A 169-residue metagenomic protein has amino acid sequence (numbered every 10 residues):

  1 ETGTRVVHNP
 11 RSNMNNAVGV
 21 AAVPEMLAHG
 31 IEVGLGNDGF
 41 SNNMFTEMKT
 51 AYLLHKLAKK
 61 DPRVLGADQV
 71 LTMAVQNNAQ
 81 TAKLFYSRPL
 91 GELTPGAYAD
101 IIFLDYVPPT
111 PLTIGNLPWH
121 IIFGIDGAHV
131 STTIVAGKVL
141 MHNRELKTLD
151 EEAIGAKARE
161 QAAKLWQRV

Functional and structural regions predicted by a protein language model:
E1-M14, V23: Acidic, glycine-rich loop-and-beta core segments that form the ion-binding/anion-interacting portion of active sites
G3, E32, V130: Conserved catalytic motifs of the protein kinase core domain
R5, G34, I134: Conserved beta-strand segments that form the floor/walls of ligand-binding pockets within enzyme and binding domains
N9, A51-L53, A136: Generic beta-structure capping elements
P10-N16, G36-S41: Glycine-rich phosphate/pyrophosphate-binding beta-alpha loops
A22-P108, I125: His/Asp/Glu-enriched, well-ordered alpha-helical/loop segment that forms or immediately abuts the divalent-metal
V75-V169: Active-site microenvironment of metallo-dependent hydrolases
